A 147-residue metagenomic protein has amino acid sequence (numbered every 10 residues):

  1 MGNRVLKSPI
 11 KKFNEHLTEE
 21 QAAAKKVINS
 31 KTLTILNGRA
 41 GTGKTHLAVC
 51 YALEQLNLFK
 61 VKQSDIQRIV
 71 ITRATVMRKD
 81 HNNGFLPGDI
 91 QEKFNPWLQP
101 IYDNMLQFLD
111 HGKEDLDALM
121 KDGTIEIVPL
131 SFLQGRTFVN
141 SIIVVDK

Functional and structural regions predicted by a protein language model:
M1-P9: Charged, amphipathic alpha-helical linker segments immediately N-terminal to NTP-binding catalytic cores
N3, R39-A40: Conserved helicase motor core of P-loop NTPases
F13-T32: N-terminal pre-P-loop "Q-motif" helix
Q21-A23, G112-E114, I127-F132: A generic local structural motif
I28, I69, D146: Residue-level signature of catalytic and energy-coupling elements of molecular machines, predominantly ATP/GTP-dependent
I35-R39, T45-D122: Conserved P-loop
K121-K147: Conserved RecA-like ASCE ATPase "motif II neighborhood" in helicase/translocase motors
